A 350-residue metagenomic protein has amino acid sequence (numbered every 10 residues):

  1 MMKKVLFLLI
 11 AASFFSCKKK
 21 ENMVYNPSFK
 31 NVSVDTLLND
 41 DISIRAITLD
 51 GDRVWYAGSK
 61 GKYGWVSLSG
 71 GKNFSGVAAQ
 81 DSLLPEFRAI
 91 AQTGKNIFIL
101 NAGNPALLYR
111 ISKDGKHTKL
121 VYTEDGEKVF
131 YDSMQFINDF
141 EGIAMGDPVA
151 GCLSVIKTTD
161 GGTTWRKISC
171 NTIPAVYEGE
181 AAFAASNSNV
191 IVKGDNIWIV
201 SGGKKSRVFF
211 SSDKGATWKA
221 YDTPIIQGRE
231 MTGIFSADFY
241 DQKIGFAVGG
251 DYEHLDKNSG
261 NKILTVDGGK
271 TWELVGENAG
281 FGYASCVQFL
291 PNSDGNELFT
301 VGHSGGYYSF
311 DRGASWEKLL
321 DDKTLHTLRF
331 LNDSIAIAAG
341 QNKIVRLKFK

Functional and structural regions predicted by a protein language model:
M1-K30: Bacterial Sec-dependent N-terminal signal peptides
Y25-L37, K60-Q80, P105-G126, V155-P174 (+7 more regions): Asp-box/BNR beta-propeller loop motif
T36-G61: Beta-strand-rich domains and repeat architectures in extracellular enzymes and scaffolds, especially beta-propellers
S43-A46, P85-I90, K128-Q135, M231-S236 (+2 more regions): Repeated scaffold domains used in trafficking and secretory/extracellular systems, primarily beta-propellers
V54-W55, N96-F98, F140-A144, N196-W198 (+3 more regions): Entry beta-strands of beta-propeller and related beta-repeat scaffolds
D81-P85, G126-Y131, P174-A184, Q227-T232 (+1 more regions): Short glycine-/Asp-/Thr-/Trp-enriched loop segments that recur within the blades of beta-propeller repeat domains
G103-N104, P148-C152, G202-K204, H254-N258: Short, solvent-exposed loop/turn segments at conserved positions within beta-propeller repeat blades
F330-K350: Blade-level signature of beta-propeller repeat domains, shared across WD40, Kelch, NHL, RCC1 and BNR/Asp-box propellers
